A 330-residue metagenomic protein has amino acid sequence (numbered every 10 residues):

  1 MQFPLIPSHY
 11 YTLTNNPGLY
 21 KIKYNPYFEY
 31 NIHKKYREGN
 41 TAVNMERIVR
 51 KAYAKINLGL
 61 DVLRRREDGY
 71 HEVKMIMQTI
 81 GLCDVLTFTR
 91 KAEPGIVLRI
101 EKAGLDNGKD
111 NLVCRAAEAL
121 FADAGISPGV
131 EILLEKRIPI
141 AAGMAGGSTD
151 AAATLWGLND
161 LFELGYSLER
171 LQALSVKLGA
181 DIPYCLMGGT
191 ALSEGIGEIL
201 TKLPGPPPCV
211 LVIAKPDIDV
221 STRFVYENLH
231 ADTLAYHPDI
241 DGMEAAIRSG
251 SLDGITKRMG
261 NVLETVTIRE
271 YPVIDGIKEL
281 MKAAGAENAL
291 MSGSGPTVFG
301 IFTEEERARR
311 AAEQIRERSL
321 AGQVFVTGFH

Functional and structural regions predicted by a protein language model:
Y24-N44: Short, Lys/Arg-enriched N-terminal segments with co-localized hydrophobic residues within the first ~10-30 amino acids
R37, A42-A142, D160, L164-E169 (+2 more regions): ATP-binding N-lobe of GHMP and related small-molecule kinases
L58, L86, V113, G147 (+6 more regions): Residue-level signal for inorganic ion chemistry
G129, A151, L155-L192: Contiguous, small/hydrophobic- and glycine-enriched helical/loop subdomains that border and often "cap" functional
L133-F162, A180, E287-F302: Glycine/serine-rich anion-binding loops at beta->alpha junctions that coordinate negatively charged ligand groups
M187, L192-N288, T303-E306, E313-R316 (+1 more regions): Conserved, helical-rich catalytic subdomain that frames metal- and/or nucleotide-binding sites in enzyme alpha/beta
